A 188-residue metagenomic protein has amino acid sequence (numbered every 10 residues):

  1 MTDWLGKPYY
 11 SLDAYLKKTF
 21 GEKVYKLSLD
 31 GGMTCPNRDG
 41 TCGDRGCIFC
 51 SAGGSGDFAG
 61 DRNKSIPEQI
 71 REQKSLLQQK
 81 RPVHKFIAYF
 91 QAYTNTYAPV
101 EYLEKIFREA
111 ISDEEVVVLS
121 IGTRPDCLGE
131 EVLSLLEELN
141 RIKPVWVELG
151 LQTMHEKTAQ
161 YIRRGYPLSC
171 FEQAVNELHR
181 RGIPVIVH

Functional and structural regions predicted by a protein language model:
M1-G46, S51-I87: N-terminal [4Fe-4S]-dependent radical SAM core
R45-G46, K143-E148, H179, I183: Short coil-to-beta-strand
G53-Q73, L77-V100, E115-L128, P144-C170: Core AdoMet radical
Q78-R81, I106-E114, S134-P144, N176-R180: Acidic (Asp/Glu)-rich catalytic clusters
D113-L119, P184-V187: Short, surface-exposed connector motifs at secondary-structure boundaries
I121-T123, L128-L139, F171, L178: Short, contiguous, well-ordered secondary-structure segments
S169-H188: Conserved C-terminal portion of the radical SAM core fold that forms the substrate/S-adenosylmethionine-binding
